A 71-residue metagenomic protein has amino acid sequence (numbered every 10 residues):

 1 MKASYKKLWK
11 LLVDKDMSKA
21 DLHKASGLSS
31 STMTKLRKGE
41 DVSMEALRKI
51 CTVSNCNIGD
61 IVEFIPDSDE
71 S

Functional and structural regions predicted by a protein language model:
M1-S18: A short, Lys/Arg-rich alpha-helix, primarily the initiator
L12, H23, C51: The alpha-helix within a helix-turn-helix
D16-T34: Short alpha-helical DNA-recognition segment
R37, I65: DNA major-groove recognition helix of helix-turn-helix
A46-D60: DNA major-groove recognition helix of helix-turn-helix/homeodomain DNA-binding modules
P66-S71: Short acidic DE-rich linear segments
